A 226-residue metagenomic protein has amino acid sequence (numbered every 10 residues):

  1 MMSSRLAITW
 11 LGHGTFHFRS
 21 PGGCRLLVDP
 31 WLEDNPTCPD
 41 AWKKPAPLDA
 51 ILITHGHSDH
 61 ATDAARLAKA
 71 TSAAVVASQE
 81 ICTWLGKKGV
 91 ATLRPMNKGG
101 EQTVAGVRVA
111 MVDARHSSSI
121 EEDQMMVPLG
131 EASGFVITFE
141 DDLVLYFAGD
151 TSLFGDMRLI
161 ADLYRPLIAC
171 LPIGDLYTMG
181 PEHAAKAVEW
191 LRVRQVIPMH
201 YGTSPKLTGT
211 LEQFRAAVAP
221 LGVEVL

Functional and structural regions predicted by a protein language model:
M1-R25, W31-P36, G106-R108, Q213-L221: Zn-dependent metallo-beta-lactamase
M2-S3, A77-L143, V218-L226: Metallo-beta-lactamase
R5-A7, K69-A74, L143-L145: Short active-site oxyanion
H17-H57, T62-K69, E80, S117-V127 (+1 more regions): Pre-active-site segment of Zn-dependent metallo-hydrolases
L27-P30, L48-G56, V76-Q79, L145-G149 (+2 more regions): Active-site neighborhood of phospho(di)ester-bond hydrolases with catalytic His/Asp-centered motifs
D34-N35, H57-T62, C82-L85, G100-T103 (+4 more regions): Active-site environment of divalent metal-dependent phosphoester hydrolases
A74, G86-E101, A185-L226: Binuclear metal-ion centers of metallo-dependent hydrolases, dominated by the metallo-beta-lactamase
E121-W190: Active-site-proximal loop/helix segments of hydrolase catalytic cores
